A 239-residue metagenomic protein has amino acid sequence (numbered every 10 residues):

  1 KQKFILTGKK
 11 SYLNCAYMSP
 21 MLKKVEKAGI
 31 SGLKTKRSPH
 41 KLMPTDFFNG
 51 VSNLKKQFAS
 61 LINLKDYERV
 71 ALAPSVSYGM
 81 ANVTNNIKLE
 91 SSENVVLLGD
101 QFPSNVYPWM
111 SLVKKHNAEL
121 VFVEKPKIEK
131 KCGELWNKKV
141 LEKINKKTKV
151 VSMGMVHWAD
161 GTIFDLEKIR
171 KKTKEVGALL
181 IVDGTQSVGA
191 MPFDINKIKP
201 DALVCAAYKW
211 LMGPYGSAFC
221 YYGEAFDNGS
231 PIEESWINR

Functional and structural regions predicted by a protein language model:
K1-R239: Pyridoxal 5′-phosphate
